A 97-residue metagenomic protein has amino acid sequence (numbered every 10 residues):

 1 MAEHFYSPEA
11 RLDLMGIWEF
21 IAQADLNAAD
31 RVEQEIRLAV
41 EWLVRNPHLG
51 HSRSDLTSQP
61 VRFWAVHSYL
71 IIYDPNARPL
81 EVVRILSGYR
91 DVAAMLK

Functional and structural regions predicted by a protein language model:
M1-E3, P75: Extreme N-terminus of proteins, especially the signal/transit-peptide cleavage junction and the first residues
E3-P60, K97: Basic, Lys/Arg-enriched alpha-helical interface segments
H48-R78: Basic/aromatic recognition patch in beta-strand/loop cores that engages polyanionic ligands
V66-Y69, D74-K97: Enriched for short, Lys/Arg-rich terminal
